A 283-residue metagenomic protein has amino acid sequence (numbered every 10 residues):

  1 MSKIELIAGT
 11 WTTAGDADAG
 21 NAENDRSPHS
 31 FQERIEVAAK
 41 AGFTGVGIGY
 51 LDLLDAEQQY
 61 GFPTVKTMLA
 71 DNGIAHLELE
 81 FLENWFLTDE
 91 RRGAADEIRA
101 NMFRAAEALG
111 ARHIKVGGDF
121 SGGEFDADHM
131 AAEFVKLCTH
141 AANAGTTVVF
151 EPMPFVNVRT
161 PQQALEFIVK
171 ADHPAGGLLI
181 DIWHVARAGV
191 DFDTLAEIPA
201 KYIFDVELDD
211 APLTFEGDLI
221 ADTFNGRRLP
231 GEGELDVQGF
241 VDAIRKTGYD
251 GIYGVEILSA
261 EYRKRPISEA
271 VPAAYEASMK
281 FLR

Functional and structural regions predicted by a protein language model:
M1-A108, A142, H173, G177 (+2 more regions): N-terminal pre-domain/capping segments
E5, G20, G45-V46, L77 (+3 more regions): Acidic/histidine-rich catalytic cores of soluble enzymes
R26-S27, G49-P63, N84-A94, F120-D128 (+4 more regions): Acidic-and-aromatic substrate-binding clefts and catalytic sites of carbohydrate-active enzymes
F31, F62, A95-M102, A127-M130 (+5 more regions): Aromatic/hydrophobic pocket-lining residues that form the small-molecule binding cavity in soluble enzyme cores
G49, G117, D209, E256: Conserved residues at the C-terminal ends of beta-strands
I74, A111-R112, T146, T247-G251: A short helix->loop->beta-strand "cap" motif at the edges of active sites that frequently abuts
A106-F125, A144, V149-M153: Active-site groove signature of glycoside hydrolases
I252-L258: Short acidic/histidine-rich active-site segments
